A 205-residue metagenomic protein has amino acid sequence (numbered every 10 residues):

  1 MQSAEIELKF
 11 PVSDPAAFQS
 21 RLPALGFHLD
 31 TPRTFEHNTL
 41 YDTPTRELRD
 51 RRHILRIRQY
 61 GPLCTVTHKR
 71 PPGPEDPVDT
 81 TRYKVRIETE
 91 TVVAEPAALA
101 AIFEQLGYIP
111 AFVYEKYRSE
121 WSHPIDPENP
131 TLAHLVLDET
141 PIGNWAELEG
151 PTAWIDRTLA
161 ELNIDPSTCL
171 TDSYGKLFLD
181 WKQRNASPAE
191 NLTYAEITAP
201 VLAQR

Functional and structural regions predicted by a protein language model:
M1-L132, T168-R205: N-terminal strand-loop-strand beta-hairpin
K9-P11, V92, D138, E147-P151: Short hydrophobic/aromatic beta-strand micro-patches that form the beta-sheet surface supporting nucleotide- or nucleic
P15, I155-D156: Short, well-ordered alpha-helical microsegments
R70, P141, T152: A short beta-strand motif that forms part of the nucleic acid-binding face of small beta-barrel RNA-binding folds
P130, L135-I142, E149: A contiguous pocket-lining binding segment that forms or flanks enzyme active sites
L148, T158-L159: PAPS/PAP-binding and catalytic site of the sulfotransferase fold
A153, L159-L170: A hydrophobic, small-residue-rich beta->alpha segment in the mid-to-C-terminal subdomain of diverse proteins
